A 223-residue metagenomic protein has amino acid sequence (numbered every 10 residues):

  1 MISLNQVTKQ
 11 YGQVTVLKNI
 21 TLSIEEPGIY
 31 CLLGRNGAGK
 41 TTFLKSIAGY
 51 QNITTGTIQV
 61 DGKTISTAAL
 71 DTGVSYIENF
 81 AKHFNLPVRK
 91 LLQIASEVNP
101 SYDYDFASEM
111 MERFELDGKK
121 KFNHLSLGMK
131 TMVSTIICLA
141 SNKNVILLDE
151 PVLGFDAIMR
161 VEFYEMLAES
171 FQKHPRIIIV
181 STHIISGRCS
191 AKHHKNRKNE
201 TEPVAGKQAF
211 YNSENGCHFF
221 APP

Functional and structural regions predicted by a protein language model:
I2, L17-N19: Conserved structural motif at the start of ABC-family nucleotide-binding domains
L33-R35: The feature captures the beta-strand-to-loop junction immediately N-terminal to the Walker
A48: Helix-to-loop junction immediately C-terminal to a conserved catalytic motif
G56-A69: Conserved ABC transporter NBD signature motif
Y76-V133: ABC-family P-loop ATPase nucleotide-binding domains
I146-E150, F155: Catalytic Walker B motif of ABC-type/P-loop ATPase nucleotide-binding domains
A157-M159: Helix N-cap at the start of a conserved alpha-helix in ABC-type nucleotide-binding domains
V161-K173: Helical segment within the ABC ATPase nucleotide-binding domain
